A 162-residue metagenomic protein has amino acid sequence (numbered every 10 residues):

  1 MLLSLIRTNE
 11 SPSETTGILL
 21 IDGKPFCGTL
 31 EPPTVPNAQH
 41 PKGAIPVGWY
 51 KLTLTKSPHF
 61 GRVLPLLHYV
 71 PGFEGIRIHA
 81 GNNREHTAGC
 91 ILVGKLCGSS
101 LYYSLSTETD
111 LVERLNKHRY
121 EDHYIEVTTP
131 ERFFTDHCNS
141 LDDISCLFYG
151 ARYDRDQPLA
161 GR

Functional and structural regions predicted by a protein language model:
M1-R162: Cell wall/extracellular polymer interaction/catalysis modules
